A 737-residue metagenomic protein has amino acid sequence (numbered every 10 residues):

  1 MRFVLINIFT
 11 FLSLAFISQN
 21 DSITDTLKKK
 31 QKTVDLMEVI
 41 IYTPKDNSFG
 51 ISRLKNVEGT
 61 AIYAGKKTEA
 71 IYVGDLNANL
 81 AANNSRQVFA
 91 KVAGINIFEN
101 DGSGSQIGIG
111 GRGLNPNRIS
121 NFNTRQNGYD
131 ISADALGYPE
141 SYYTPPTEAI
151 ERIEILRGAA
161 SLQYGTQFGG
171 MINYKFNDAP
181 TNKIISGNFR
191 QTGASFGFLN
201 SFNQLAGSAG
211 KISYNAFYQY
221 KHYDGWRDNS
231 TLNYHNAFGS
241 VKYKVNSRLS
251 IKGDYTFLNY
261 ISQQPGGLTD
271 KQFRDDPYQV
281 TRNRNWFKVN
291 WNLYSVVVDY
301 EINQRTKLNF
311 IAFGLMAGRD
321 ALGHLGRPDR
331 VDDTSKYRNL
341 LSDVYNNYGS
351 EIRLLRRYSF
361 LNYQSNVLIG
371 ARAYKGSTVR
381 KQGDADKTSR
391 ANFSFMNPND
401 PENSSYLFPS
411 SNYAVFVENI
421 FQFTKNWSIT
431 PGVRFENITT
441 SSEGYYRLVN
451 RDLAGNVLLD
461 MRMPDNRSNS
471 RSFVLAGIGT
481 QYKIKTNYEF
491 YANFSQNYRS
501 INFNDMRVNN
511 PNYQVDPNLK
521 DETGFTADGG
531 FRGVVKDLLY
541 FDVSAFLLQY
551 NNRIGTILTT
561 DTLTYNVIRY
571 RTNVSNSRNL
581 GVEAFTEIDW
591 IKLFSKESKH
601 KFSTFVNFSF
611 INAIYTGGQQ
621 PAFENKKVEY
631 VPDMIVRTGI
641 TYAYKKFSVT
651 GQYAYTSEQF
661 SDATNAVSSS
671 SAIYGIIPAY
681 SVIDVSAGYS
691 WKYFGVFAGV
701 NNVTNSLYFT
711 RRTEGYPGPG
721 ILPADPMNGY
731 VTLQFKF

Functional and structural regions predicted by a protein language model:
E58-T60, E69-G74, A78-Y129, A133: Extracytoplasmic beta-strand/coil segments of soluble accessory domains associated with Gram-negative outer-membrane
Y129-R157: Short acidic/polar hinge/loop motifs at secondary-structure boundaries that mediate gating or recognition
A159-S161, M171-G207, Y218, G225-W226 (+1 more regions): Short strand-turn segments of transmembrane beta-barrel domains in outer membranes, especially the first one or two
G193-H222, R227-Q263, W286-N303, R434: Transmembrane beta-barrel wall of Gram-negative outer-membrane proteins
S247-L258, V289-V449, K483, D542-A545 (+3 more regions): Face-selective signature of the C-terminal outer-membrane beta-barrel domain
V297-G323, K483, E489-S495, R499 (+2 more regions): Membrane-embedded beta-barrel scaffold of Gram-negative outer-membrane proteins
N437, F546-Q549, N566-N665, T704 (+1 more regions): Gram-negative outer-membrane beta-barrel transporters
N551, K601-T604, Y655-V667, G688-F737: C-terminal beta-signal and adjacent terminal beta-strands/loops of Gram-negative outer-membrane beta-barrel proteins
